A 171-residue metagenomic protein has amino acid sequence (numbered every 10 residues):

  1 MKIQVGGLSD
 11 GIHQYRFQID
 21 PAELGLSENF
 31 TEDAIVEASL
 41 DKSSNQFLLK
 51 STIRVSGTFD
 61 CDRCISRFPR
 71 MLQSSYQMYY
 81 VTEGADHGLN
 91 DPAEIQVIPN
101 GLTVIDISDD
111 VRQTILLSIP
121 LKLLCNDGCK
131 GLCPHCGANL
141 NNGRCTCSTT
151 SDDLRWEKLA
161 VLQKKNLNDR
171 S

Functional and structural regions predicted by a protein language model:
M1-S171: Structured interface patches
